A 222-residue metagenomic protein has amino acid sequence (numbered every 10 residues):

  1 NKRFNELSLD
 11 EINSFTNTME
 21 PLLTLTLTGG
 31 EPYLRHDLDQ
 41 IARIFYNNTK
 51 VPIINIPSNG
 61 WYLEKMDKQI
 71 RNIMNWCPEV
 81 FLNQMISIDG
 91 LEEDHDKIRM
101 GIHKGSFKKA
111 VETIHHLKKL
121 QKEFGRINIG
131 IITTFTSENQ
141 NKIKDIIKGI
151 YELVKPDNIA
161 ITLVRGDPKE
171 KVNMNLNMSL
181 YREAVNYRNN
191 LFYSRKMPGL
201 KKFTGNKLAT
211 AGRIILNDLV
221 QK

Functional and structural regions predicted by a protein language model:
N1-L82, E170, N177, R188: Conserved alpha-helical substructure of the radical SAM core
L7, W76-K222: Radical SAM enzyme [4Fe-4S]-AdoMet core and its adjacent flexible, acidic and glycine-rich loops/tails across
